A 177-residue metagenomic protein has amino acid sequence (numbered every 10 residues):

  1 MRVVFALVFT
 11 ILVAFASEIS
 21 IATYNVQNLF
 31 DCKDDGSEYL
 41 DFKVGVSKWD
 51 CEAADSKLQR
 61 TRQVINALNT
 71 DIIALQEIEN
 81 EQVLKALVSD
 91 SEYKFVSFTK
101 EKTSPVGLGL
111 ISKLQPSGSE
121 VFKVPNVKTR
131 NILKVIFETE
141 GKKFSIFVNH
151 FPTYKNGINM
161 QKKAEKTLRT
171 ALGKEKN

Functional and structural regions predicted by a protein language model:
V3-F15: Sec-dependent N-terminal signal peptides
F15-D90: N-terminal, active-site-proximal structural segment of metallo-dependent hydrolase catalytic domains
S17-S20, L68-I72, E92-F95, S117 (+2 more regions): Loop/turn elements at helix/coil->beta-strand transitions in domains of secreted/extracellular proteins
C32-D35, K85-L87, V121-K123, F147 (+1 more regions): Short, solvent-exposed loop/turn and secondary-structure capping segments
V46-E52, N69-L75, F98, V121-F122 (+2 more regions): Second-shell loop/turn segments in exported
A53-K57, P125-T129, M160-A164: Phosphate/oxyanion-binding active-site loops and adjacent basic polyanion-contact surfaces
I78-K143, F151: Structured beta-strand-rich core segments of catalytic domains in phosphoester-bond hydrolases
L133-N177: Extracytoplasmic, non-cytosolic globular domains
